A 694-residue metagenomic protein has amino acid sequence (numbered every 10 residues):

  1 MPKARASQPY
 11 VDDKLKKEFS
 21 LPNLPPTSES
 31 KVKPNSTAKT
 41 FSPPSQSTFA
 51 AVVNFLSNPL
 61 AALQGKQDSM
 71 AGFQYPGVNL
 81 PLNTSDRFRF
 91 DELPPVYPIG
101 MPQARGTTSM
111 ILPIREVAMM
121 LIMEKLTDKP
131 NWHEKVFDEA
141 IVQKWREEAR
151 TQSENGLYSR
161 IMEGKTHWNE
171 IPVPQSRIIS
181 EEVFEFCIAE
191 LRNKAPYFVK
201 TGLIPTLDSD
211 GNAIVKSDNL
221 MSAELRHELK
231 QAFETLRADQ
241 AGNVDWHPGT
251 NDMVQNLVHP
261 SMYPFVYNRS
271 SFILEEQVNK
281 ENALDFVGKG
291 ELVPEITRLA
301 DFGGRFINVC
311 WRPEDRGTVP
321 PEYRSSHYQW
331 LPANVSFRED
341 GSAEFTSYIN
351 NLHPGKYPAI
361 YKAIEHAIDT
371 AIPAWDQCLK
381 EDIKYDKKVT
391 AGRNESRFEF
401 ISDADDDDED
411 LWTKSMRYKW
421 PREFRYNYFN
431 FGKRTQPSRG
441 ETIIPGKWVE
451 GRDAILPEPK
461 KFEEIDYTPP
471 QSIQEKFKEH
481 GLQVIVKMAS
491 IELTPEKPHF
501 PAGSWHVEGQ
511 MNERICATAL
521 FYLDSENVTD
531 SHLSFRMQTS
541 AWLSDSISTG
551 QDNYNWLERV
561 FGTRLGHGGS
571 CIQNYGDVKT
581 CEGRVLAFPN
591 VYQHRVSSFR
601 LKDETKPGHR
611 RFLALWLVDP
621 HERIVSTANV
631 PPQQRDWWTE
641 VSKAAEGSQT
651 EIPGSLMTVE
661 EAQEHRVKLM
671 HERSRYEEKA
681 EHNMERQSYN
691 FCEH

Functional and structural regions predicted by a protein language model:
P2-R5, P9-P25, K33, K39-V585 (+1 more regions): Fe(II)/2-oxoglutarate oxygenase catalytic core
